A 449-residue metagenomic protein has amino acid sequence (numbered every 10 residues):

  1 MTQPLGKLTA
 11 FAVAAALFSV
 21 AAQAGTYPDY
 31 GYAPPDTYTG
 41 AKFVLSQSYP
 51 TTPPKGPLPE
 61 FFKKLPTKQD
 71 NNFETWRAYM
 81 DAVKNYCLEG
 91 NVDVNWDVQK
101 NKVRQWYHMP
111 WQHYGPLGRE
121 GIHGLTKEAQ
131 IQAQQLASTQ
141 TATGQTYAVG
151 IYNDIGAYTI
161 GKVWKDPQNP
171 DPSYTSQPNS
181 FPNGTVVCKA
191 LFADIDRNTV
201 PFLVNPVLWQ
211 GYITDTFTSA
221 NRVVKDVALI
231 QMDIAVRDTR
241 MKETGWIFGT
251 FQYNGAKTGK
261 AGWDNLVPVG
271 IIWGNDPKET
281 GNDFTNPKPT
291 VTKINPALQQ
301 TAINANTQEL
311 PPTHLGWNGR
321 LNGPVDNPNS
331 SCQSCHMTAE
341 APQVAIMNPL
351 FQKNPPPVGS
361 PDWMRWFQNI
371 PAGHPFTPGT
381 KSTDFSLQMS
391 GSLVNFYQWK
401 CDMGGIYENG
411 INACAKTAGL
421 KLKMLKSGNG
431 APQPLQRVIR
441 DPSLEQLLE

Functional and structural regions predicted by a protein language model:
M1-A10: Bacterial N-terminal signal peptides that target proteins for export
A10-S19: Bacterial N-terminal signal peptides
V20-A24: Sec/Tat signal peptide C-region and signal peptidase I cleavage site
G25-S334, A339-E449: Conserved small-residue
